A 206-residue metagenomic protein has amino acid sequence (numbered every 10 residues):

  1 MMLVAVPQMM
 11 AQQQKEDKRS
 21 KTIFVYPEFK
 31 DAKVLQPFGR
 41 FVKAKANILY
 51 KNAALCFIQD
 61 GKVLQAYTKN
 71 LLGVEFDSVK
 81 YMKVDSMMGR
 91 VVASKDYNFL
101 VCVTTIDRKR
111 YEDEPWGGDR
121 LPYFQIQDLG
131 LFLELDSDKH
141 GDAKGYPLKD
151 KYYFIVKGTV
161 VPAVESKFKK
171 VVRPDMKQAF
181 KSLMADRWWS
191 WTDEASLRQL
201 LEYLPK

Functional and structural regions predicted by a protein language model:
M1-E16, L200: Bacterial Sec-dependent N-terminal signal peptides
Q8, D31, A54: Exposed beta-strand and adjacent loop surfaces of beta-rich binding modules that mediate intermolecular recognition
Q8, T22, L72: Flexible, active-site-adjacent loop/turn segments at secondary-structure boundaries
Q13-K30: Short N-terminal segments immediately surrounding and downstream of signal-peptide cleavage
D31-P37: A short beta-strand micro-motif
L35, V42-A163: Aromatic-patch recognition
S137-K206: A short, solvent-exposed beta-edge/loop patch
